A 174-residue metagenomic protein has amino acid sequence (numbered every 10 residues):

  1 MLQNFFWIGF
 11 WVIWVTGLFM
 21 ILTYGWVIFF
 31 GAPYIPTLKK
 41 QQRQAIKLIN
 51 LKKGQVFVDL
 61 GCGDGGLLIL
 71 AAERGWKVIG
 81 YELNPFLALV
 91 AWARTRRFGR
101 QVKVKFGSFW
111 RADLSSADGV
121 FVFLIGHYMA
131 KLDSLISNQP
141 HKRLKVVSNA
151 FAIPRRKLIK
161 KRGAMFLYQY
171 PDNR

Functional and structural regions predicted by a protein language model:
M1-K52: S-adenosyl-L-methionine
G54-G63: Conserved class I S-adenosyl-L-methionine
G65-I69: Glycine-rich SAM-binding Motif I of class I
K77-E82: Conserved SAM-binding motif I beta-strand of class I
A91: Conserved SAM-binding loop
F98-F109: Conserved SAM-binding strand-loop segment of SAM-dependent methyltransferases
D118-K131: A short SAM/SAH-binding and catalytic strip from SAM-dependent methyltransferases
Y128-R174: C-terminal substrate-binding/active-site "lid" region of AdoMet-derived donor-dependent transferases
